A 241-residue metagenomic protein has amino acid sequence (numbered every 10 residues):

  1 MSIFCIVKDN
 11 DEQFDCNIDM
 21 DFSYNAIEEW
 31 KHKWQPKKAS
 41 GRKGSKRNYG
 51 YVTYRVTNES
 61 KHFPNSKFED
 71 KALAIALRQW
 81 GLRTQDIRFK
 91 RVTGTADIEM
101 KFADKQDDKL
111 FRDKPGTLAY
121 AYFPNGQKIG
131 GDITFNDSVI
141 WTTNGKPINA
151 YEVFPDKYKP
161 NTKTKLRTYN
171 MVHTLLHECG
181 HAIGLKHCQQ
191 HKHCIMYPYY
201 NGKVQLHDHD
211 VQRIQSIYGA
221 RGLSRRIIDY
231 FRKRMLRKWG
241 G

Functional and structural regions predicted by a protein language model:
M1-G241: Zinc-dependent metalloendopeptidases
